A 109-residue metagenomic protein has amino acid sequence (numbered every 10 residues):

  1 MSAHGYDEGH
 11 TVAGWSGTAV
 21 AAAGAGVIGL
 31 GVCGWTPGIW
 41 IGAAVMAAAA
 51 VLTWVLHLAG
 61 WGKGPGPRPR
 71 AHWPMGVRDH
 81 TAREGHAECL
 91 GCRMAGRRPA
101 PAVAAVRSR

Functional and structural regions predicted by a protein language model:
M1-C33: N-terminal leader/targeting segments and the first structural element of proteins
S2-E8, L52-W73: Cytoplasmic membrane-interface segments at the C-terminal ends of transmembrane helices
G17, A22-A25, V32, A50 (+3 more regions): Ubiquitous "structural anchor" signal
V27, I39-H57: Canonical hydrophobic alpha-helical transmembrane segment
K63-R109: Low-complexity, proline/glycine- and charge-rich juxtamembrane/linker segments of membrane proteins
